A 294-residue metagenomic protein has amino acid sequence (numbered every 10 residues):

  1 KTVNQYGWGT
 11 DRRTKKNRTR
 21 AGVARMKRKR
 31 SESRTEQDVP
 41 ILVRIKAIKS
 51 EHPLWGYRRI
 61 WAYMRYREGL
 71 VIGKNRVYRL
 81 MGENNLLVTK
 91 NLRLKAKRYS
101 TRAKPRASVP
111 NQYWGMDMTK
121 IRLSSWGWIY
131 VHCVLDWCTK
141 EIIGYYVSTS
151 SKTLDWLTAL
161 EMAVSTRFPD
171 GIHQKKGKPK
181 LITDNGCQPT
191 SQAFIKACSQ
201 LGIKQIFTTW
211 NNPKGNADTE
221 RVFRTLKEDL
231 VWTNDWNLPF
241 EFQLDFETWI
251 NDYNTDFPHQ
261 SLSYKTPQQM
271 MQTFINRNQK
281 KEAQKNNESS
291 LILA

Functional and structural regions predicted by a protein language model:
K1, Q5, I45, I60 (+13 more regions): Mobile genetic element proteins and their domesticated derivatives, centered on retroelements and DNA transposons
T2-Y113, T266-N278: Basic, flexible linker segments flanking DNA-binding modules in nucleic acid-interacting mobile-element proteins
S31-E32, S199-I203, T225-A294: C-terminal domain-tail junction helix/linker
Q37, I41, P53-Y57, G73 (+9 more regions): Hydrophobic (often cysteine-bearing) scaffold residues that line and stabilize catalytic clefts of nucleotide/cofactor
V39-S50, L70-L135, E141, L154-M162 (+3 more regions): Mobile-element integrase/transposase regions, centering on the N-terminal DNA-binding/Zn-coordinating module
Y63, L80-N84, A163, A193 (+1 more regions): Alpha-helical structural signal in soluble globular domains
N91-K95, K178-N185, S199-D218, N234-P239: RNase H-like polynucleotidyl transferase catalytic core
Y145-Y146: Short hydrophobic alpha-helix segments
